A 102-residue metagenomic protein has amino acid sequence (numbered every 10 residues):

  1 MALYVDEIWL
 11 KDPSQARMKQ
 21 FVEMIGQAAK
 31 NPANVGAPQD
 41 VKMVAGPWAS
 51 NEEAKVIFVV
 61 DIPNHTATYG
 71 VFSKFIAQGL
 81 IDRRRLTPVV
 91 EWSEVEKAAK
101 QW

Functional and structural regions predicted by a protein language model:
M1-K55, I62-A67, V89-W102: Short S/T/G/P-rich N-terminal loop/turn motif that feeds into the first structured element of a domain
A37, A77-L80: Short, structurally constrained coil/turn elements that cap an alpha-helix or connect an alpha-helix to the following
T68-A77: Short amphipathic alpha-helices in soluble, non-transmembrane regions that often serve as interface/regulatory elements
G79-E91: Conserved short beta-strand edge segments in small beta-sheet-based binding/regulatory domains
